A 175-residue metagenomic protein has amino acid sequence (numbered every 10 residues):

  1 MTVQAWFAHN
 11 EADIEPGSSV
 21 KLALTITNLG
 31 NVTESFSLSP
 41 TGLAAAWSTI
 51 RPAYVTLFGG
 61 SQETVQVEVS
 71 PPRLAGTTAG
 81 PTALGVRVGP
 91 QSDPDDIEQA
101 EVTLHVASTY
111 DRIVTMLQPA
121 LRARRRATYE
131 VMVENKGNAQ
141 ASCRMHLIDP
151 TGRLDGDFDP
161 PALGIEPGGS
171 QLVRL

Functional and structural regions predicted by a protein language model:
M1-L175: Long beta-sheet-rich domains in secretory-pathway and surface-associated proteins
